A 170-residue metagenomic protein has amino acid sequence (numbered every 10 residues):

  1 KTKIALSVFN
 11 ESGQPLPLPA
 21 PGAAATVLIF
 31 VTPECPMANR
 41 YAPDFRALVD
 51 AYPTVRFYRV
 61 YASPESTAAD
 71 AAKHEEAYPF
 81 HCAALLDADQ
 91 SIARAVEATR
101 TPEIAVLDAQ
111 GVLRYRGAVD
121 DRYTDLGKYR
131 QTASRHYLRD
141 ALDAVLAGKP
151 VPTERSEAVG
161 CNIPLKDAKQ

Functional and structural regions predicted by a protein language model:
K1-A5, K169: N-proximal helix/coil linker or "cap" segments that precede and/or mark the start of modular domains
A5-T26: A short beta-strand-turn-helix
P19-N39, Y58, L142: Short active-site neighborhood of thiol/selenol oxidoreductases, capturing the structured segment around
T32-P43, P64-E65, I104, C161-P164 (+1 more regions): Short, thiol/selenol-centered motifs that function as redox-active sites or metal-ligating centers
N39-Y78, L86-A95: Structural microenvironment flanking redox-active thiols in thiol-disulfide oxidoreductases
H74-R116: Short, internal strand/loop/helix patches that form the active-site neighborhood or redox-interaction surface
D108-Q170: Thiol-/selenol-based redox modules, centered on thioredoxin-like and closely related oxidoreductase domains
